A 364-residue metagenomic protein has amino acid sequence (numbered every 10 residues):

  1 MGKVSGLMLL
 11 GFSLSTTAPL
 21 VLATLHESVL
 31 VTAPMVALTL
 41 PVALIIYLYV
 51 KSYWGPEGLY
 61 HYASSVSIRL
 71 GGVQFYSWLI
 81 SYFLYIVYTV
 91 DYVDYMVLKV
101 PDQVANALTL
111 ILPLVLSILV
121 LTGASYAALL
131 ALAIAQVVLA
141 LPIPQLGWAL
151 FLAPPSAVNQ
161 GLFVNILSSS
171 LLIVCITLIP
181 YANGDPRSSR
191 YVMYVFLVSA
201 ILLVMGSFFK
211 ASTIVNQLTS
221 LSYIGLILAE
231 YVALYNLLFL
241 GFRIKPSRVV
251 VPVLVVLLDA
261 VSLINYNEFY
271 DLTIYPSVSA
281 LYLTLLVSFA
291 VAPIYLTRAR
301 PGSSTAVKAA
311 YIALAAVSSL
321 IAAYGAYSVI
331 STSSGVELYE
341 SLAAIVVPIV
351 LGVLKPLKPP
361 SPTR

Functional and structural regions predicted by a protein language model:
M1-L10, S67-S81, V158-S169, A211-V232 (+3 more regions): Select transmembrane alpha-helical segments in multipass membrane proteins
M1-Y95, I176-I179, D185-V195, S328 (+2 more regions): Transmembrane helix-boundary motif of multi-pass solute transporters/channels
G2-A23, W148-A149, P154-S207, T213-N236: Hydrophobic, membrane-embedded alpha-helices of multi-pass small-molecule transporters
G11-L22, L30, I143-G147, L272-T284 (+2 more regions): A generic transmembrane alpha-helix motif of multi-pass inner-membrane proteins
A18-L25, T89-D94, L119-S125, F209-S212 (+3 more regions): Transmembrane helix-loop junctions in multi-pass membrane proteins
A23-T24, L44-T109, P113, Q136 (+2 more regions): Hydrophobic transmembrane alpha-helices that form the core helical bundles of multi-pass secondary transporters
M96-V97, Q103-G161, R190-L197, I274-S288 (+2 more regions): Membrane-interface loop-to-helix entry segments
S189-S207, F239-D271, S277, A306-A315: Loop-to-transmembrane helix boundary motifs in multi-pass membrane proteins
